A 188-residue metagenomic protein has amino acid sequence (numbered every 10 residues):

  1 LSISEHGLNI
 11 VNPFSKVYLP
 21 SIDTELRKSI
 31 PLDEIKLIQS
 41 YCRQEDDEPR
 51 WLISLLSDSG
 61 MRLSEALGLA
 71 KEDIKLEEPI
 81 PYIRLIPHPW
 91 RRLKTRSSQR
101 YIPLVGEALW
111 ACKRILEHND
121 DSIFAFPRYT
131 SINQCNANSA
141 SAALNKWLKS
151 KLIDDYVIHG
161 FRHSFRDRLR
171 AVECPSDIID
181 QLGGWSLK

Functional and structural regions predicted by a protein language model:
L1-S4, P13-V17, L104, A140: Non-catalytic DNA-binding core/recognition domains of DNA-processing enzymes
S2-P13, L56-I80, C174-Q181: Short, charged phosphate-coordinating catalytic segments
L8-L69, R162: Basic, Lys/Arg- and aromatic-enriched nucleic-acid-binding interface segment
K16-I22, G68-R114: Conserved tyrosine-mediated DNA breakage-rejoining catalytic core shared by Y-recombinases
S21-E25, S29, I132, G183-K188: Catalytic-site neighborhood detector that most strongly recognizes the C-terminal catalytic loop/helix of tyrosine
T24, P49, P79, S98 (+4 more regions): Exposed loop/turn and edge beta-strand positions of beta-sandwich/beta-sheet ligand-binding modules
S54, D58, E65, K146 (+1 more regions): C-terminal catalytic core of tyrosine-transesterase DNA break-rejoin enzymes
H88, V105-D154: Active-site/catalytic core of tyrosine-dependent DNA strand-transfer enzymes
